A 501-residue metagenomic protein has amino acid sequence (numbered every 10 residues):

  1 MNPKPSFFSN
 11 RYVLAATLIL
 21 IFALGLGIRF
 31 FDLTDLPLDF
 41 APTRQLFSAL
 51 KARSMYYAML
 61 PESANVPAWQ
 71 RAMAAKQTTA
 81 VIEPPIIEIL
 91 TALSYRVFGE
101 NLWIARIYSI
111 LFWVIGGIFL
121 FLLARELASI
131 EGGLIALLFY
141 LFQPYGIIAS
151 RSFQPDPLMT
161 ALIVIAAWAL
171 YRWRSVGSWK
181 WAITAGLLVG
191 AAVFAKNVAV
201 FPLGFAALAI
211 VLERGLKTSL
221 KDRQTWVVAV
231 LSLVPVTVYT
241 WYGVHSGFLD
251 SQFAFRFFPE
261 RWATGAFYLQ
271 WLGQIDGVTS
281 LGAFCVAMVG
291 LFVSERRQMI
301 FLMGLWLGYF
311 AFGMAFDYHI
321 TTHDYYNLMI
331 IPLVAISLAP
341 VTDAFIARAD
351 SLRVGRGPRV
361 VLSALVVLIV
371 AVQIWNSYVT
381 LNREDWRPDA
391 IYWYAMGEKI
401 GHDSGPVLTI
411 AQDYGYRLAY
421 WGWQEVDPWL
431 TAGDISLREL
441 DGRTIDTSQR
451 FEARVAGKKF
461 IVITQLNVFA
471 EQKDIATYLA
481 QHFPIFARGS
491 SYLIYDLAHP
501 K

Functional and structural regions predicted by a protein language model:
I21-F22, L120-F142, T160-A161, K180 (+1 more regions): Transmembrane-helix signature of polytopic, membrane-embedded enzymes that assemble or transfer cell-envelope glycans
G25, A136-L141, V189, V193 (+1 more regions): Short helix- or helix-capping micro-motifs that position conserved polar/aromatic residues at function-defining sites
L26-F31, A199, V341-I346, P358-R387 (+1 more regions): Transmembrane alpha-helical segments
F47-M59, A191, P202-I300, Y309-D324 (+1 more regions): Transmembrane-lumen/periplasm boundary regions of multi-pass, lipid-linked membrane glycan transferases
I104-L127, I165, A169: Transmembrane-helix motifs of polytopic, lipid-linked glycan transferases
R125-E131, A166-A182, A192, V293-S294: Membrane-interface transmembrane helices that cradle and orient dolichyl/undecaprenyl
Y145-M159: Short acidic/glycine- and proline-prone juxtamembrane loop motifs at membrane-interface regions of multi-pass membrane
E398-S436, K459-F469: Short periplasmic/luminal acceptor-recognition loop of GT-C membrane glycosyltransferases, typified by
